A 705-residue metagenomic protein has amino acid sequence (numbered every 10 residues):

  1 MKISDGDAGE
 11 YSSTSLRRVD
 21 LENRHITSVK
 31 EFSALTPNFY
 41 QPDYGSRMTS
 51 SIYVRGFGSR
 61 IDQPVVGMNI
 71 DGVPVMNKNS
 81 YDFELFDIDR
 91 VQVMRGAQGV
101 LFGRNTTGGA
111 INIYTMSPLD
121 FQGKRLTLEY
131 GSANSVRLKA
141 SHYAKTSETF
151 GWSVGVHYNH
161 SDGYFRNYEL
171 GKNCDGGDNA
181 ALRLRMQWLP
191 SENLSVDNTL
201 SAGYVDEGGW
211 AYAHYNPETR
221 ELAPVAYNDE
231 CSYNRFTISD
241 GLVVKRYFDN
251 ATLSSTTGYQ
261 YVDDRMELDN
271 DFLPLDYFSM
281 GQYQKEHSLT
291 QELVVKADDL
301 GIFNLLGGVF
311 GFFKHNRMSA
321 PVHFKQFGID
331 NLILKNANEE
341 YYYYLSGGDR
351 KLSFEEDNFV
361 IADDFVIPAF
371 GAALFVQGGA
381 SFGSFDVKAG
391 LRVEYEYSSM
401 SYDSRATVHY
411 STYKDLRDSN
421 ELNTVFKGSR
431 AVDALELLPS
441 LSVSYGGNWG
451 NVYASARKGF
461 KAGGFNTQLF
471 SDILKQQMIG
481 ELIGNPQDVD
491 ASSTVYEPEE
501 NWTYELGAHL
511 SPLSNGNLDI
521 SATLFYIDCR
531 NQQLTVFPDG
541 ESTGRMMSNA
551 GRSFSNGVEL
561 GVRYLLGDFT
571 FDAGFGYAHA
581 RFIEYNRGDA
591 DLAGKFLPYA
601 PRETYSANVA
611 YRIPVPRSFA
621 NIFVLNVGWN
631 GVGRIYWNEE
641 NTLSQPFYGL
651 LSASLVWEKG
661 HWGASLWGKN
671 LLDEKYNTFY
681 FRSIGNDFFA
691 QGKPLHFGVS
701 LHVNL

Functional and structural regions predicted by a protein language model:
M1-E22, S50-S51: N-terminal periplasmic "start-of-domain" segments of outer-membrane beta-barrel proteins
S13, K30-V73: Extracytoplasmic beta-strand/coil segments of soluble accessory domains associated with Gram-negative outer-membrane
V29, S51-G56, N69, R90 (+2 more regions): N-terminal periplasmic accessory domains that precede and gate Gram-negative outer-membrane beta-barrel machines
D71-A97: Short acidic/polar hinge/loop motifs at secondary-structure boundaries that mediate gating or recognition
G123-R125, Y130-S161, E169-E207, R235-D240 (+6 more regions): Transmembrane beta-barrel wall of Gram-negative outer-membrane proteins
V243-L268, N451-S455, M478-N549, F554-N556 (+1 more regions): Membrane-embedded beta-barrel scaffold of Gram-negative outer-membrane proteins
K296, I302-L306, F310-F312, S381-S384 (+4 more regions): Gram-negative outer-membrane beta-barrel transporters
F313, F460, N630-N638, V656-L705: C-terminal beta-signal and adjacent terminal beta-strands/loops of Gram-negative outer-membrane beta-barrel proteins
